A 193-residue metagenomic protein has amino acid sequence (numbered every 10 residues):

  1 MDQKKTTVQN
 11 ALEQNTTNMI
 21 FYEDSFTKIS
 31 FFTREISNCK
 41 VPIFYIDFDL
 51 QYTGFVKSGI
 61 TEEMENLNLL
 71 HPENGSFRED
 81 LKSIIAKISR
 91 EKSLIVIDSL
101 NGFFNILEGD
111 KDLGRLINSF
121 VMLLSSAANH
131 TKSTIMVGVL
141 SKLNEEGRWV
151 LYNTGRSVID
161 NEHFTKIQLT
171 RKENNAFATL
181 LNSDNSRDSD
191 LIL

Functional and structural regions predicted by a protein language model:
M1-T16: Pre-Walker A adenine-sensing motif
L12-I84: Conserved P-loop
L50-Y52, E73-S76, N101-G102, S141-E145 (+1 more regions): Conserved nucleotide-binding/hydrolysis micro-motifs of P-loop NTPases
T61-M64, S89, D160: Alpha-helix termination/capping residues and helix-transition junctions
L81-I88, L181-D184: Short, surface-exposed amphipathic charged segments that create phosphate/polyanion-binding patches used for binding
S89-V158: P-loop NTPase motor core
H130-L193: Phosphate-binding/switch region of NTP-binding enzymes
